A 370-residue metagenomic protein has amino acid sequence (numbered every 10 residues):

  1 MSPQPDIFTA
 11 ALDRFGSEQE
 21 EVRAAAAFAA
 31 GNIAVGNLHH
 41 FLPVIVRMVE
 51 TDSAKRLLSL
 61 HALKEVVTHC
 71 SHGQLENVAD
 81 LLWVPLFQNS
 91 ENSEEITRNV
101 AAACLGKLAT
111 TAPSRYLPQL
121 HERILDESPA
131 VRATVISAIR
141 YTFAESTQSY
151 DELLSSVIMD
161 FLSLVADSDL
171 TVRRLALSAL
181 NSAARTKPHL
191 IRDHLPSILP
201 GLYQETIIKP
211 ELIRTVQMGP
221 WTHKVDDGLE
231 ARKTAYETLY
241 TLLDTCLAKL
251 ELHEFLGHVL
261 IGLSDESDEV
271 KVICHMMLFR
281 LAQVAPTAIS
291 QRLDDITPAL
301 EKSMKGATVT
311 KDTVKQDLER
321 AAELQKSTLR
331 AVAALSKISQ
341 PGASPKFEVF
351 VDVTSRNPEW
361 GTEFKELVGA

Functional and structural regions predicted by a protein language model:
M1, A29-V35, A62-C70, A101-T111 (+7 more regions): Hydrophobic residues within the alpha-helices of tandem HEAT/HEAT-like
S2-F15, E21, L38-A54, Q74-S90 (+7 more regions): HEAT/HEAT-like alpha-solenoid repeats
E20-E21, S53-L57, E91, E95-I96 (+7 more regions): Alpha-helix N-cap/helix-start positions at coil->helix boundaries
A24, L57-H61, N99, A133-S137 (+5 more regions): Alpha-solenoid HEAT/ARM repeat scaffold
R132, R185-T186, L190, K209 (+2 more regions): Eukaryotic alpha-helical solenoid repeat scaffolds
T206-E230, M304-K326, A370: Acidic, Ser/Thr- and Gly/Pro-rich intrinsically disordered linkers and low-complexity segments that flank or connect
E237-T241, V259-L263, V272: Extended, charged alpha-helical interaction scaffolds
K315-G369: C-terminal interaction modules of eukaryotic adaptor/scaffold proteins
